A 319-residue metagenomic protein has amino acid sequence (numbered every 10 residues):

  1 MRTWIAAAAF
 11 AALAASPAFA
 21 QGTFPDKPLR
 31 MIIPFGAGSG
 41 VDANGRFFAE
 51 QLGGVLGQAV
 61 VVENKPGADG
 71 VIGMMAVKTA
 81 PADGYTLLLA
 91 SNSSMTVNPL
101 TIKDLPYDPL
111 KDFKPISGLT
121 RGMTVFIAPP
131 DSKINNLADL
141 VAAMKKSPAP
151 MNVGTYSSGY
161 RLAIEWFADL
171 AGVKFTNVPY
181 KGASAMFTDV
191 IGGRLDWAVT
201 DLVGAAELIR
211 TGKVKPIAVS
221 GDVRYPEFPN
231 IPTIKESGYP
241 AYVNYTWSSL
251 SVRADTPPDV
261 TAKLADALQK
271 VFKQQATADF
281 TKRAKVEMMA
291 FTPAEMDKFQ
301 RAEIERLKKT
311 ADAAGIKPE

Functional and structural regions predicted by a protein language model:
M1-D26, E319: Short, low-complexity disordered leader/linker segments with a strong preference for bacterial N-terminal type II
A20-K111, A149-M151, G159-Y160, G172-D196 (+2 more regions): N-terminal (or domain-start) structured segment
D26-P28, D169-L170, K235-E236, P258-E319: An extracytoplasmic/periplasmic, membrane-proximal ligand-sensing/linker region
G38, N92-S93, R121, P129-I134 (+5 more regions): Short coil/turn segments
T79-Y85, L100-A185, I234, W247-F280: Hinge/capping helix and adjacent helix->loop/strand transition within the periplasmic-binding protein
S94-D104, R161, E165-L170, W197-I231 (+1 more regions): A ligand-binding cleft/hinge motif common to bilobed small-molecule-binding domains
D108-G118, G154, K174-P179, D196-W197 (+2 more regions): Short beta-strand->loop
